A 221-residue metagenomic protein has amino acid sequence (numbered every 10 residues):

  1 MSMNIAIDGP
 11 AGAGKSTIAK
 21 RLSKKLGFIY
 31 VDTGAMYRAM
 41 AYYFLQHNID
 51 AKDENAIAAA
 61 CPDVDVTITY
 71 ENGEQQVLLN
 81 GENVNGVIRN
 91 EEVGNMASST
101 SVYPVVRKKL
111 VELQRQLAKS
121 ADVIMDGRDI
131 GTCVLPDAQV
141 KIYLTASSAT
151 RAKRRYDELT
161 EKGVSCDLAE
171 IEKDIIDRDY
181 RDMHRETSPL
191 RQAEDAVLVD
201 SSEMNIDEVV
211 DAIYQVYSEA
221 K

Functional and structural regions predicted by a protein language model:
N4: Walker A (P-loop) ATP-phosphate-binding motif of ABC ATPase nucleotide-binding domains
I7: Hydrophobic anchor at the beta1->P-loop junction of P-loop NTPases
G12: Walker A (P-loop) phosphate-binding loop of P-loop NTPases
K15: Conserved lysine of the Walker
I18: Hydrophobic positions on the alpha1 helix immediately C-terminal to the Walker A/P-loop
K25-R89: N-terminal phosphate/diphosphate-binding loop that engages ATP/GTP or pyrophosphate donors across diverse enzyme folds
T69, Q114-A121, R128, T132-C133 (+2 more regions): Small-molecule kinase domains that catalyze NTP-dependent phosphoryl transfer to phosphate-bearing small molecules
N85-K162: ATP-dependent NMP and nucleoside kinases share a basic, alpha-helical "lid"
